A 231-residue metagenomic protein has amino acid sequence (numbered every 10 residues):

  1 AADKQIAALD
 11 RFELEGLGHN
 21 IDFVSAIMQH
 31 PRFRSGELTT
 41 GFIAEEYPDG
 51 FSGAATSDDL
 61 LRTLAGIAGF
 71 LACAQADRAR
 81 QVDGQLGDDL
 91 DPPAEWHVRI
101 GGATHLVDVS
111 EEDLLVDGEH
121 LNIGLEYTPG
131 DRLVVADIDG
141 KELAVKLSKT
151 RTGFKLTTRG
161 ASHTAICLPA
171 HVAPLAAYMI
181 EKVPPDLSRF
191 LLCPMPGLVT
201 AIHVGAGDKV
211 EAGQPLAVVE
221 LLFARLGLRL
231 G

Functional and structural regions predicted by a protein language model:
A2-N122, A212: Catalytic cores of soluble metabolic enzymes centered on carboxylation/carboxyl-transfer
V24, T104-L106, A144, S162 (+2 more regions): Conserved beta-strand residues within beta-sheet cores
R99-A103, D117-E119, D139-K141, T157-A161 (+2 more regions): Short strand-coil-strand connectors
D108-L133, D137-A144, R151-T152: Conserved nucleotide-binding/hydrolysis modules and their immediate coupling elements across P-loop/ASCE NTPase motors
L133, G153-F154, Q214-A217: Short aromatic-glycine-enriched beta-strand elements
E142, S148-C193: Catalytic P-loop NTP-binding/switch module of NTPases
V183-G231: Structured functional modules or segments
